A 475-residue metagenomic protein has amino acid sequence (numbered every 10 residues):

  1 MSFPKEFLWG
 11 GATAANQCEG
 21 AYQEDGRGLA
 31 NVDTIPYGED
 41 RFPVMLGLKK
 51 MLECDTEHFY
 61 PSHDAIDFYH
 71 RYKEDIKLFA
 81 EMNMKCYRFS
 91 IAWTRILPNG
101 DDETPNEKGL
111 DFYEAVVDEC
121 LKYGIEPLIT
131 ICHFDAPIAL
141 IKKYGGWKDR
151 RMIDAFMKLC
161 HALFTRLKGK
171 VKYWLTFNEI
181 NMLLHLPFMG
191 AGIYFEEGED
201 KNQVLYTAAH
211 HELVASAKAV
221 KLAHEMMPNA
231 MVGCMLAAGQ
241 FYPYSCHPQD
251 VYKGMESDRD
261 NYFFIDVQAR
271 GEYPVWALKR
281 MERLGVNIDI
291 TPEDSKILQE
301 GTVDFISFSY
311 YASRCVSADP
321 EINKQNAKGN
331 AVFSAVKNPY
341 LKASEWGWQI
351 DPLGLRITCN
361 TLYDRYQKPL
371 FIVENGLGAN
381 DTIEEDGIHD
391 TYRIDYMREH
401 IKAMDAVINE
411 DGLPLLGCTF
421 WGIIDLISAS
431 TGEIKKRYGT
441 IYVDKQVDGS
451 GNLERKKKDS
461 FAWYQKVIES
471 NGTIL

Functional and structural regions predicted by a protein language model:
M1-T56, A80, N99-D101, L110-L475: Active-site region of glycoside hydrolase catalytic domains
E57-R71, K148-R151: Active-site mouth loops of central-metabolism enzymes
S62, Y69, G100-E103, E345: Short, flexible active-site loop motifs that bind/organize anionic cofactors or intermediates
A65-K77, P98, G109: Internal amphipathic alpha-helical repeat/solenoid segments
R71-A92, E300-F305: Catalytic domains of carbohydrate-active enzymes, especially glycoside hydrolases
I91-P105: Glycine-rich, proline-tolerant flexible connector loops at the mouths of alpha/beta enzymes
